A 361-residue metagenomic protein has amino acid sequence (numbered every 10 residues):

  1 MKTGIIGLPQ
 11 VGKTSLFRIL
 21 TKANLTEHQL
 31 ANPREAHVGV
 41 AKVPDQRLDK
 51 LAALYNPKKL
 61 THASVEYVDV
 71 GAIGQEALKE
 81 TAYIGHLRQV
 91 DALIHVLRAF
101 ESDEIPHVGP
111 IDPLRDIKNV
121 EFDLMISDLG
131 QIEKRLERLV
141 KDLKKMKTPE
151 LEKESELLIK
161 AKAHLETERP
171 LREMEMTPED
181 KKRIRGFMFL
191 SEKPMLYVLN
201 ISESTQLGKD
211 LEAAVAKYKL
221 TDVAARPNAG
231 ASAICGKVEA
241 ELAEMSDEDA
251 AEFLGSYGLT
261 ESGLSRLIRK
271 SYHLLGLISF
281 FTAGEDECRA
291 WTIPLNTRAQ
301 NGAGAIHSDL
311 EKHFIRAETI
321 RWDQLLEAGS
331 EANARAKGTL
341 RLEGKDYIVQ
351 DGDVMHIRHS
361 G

Functional and structural regions predicted by a protein language model:
M1-S102, L114, L139: Conserved G1/Walker A P-loop phosphate-binding module
K2-G7, V11, F17, R138-Q350 (+1 more regions): C-terminal-of-GTPase-core extension/linker across diverse P-loop GTPases
L16-I19, G85-R88, A99-H107, F122-G130 (+3 more regions): Short, functional N-terminal and low-complexity linear motifs
V38-P44, D69-L78, R88-L151, H164-T177 (+1 more regions): Conserved Switch II/interswitch segment of TRAFAC-class P-loop GTPases
P44-L48, S64, A77-E80, I84-D91 (+8 more regions): Amphipathic alpha-helical transducer elements in NTP-driven molecular machines
I84-G85, P110-P113, A213-A216: Glycine-rich, phosphate-binding/catalytic loops in enzymes
